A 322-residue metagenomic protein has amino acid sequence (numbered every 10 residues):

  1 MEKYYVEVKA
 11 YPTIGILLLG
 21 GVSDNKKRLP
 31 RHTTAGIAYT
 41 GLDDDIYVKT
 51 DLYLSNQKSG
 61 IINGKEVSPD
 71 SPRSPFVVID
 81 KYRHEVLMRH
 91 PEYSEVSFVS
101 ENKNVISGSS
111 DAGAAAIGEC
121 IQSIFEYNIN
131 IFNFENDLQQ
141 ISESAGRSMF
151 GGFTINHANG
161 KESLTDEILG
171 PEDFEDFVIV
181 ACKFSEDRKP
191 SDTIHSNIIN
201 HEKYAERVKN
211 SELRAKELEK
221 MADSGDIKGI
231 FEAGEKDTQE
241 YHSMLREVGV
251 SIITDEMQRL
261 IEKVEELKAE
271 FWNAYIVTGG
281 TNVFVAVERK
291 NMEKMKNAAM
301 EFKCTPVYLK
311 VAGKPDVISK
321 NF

Functional and structural regions predicted by a protein language model:
M1-I106, Q122-Y127, L309-F322: ATP-binding N-lobe of GHMP and related small-molecule kinases
E2-G15, G21-S23, L29, P171-F322: C-terminal nucleotide
I14-L18, V48-L52, A145-H157, V180 (+1 more regions): Short beta-strand scaffold segments in enzyme catalytic cores
P30-T34, V105-Y127, N200-K216: Short N-terminal signal/transit or membrane-insertion segments and the immediately adjacent low-complexity/disordered
Y53-K58, G160, S185-D187, R289-K290: Short loop segments at secondary-structure junctions
D70-V78, G113, N130, E256 (+1 more regions): Short amphipathic alpha-helical segments
P75-Y82, I117, F134, L260 (+1 more regions): Generic structural signal for hydrophobic residues
M88-E172: Gly/Ser-rich oxyanion-binding loop with an adjacent helix/lid that shapes the negatively charged ligand pocket
